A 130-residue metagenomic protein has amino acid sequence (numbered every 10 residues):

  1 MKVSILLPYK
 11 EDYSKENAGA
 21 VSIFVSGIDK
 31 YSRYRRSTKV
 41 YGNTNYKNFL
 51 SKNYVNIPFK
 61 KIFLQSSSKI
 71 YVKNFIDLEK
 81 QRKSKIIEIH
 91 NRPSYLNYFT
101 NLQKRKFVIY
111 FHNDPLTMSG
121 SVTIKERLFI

Functional and structural regions predicted by a protein language model:
M1-S4: Extreme N-terminal starter segment of soluble prokaryotic enzymes
L6-K15, I23-S67: N-terminal strand-loop element at the rim of the active site of nucleotide-sugar-dependent glycosyltransferases
P8, K15, I57, N101-R105 (+1 more regions): Acceptor-binding helix/loop patch of EC 2.4 sugar-transfer enzymes, predominantly nucleotide-sugar-dependent
G27, K73-K80, P115, S119-I130: Membrane-proximal helix-turn-helix segments that form the acceptor-binding/catalytic region of lipid-linked
R33-Y34, L78-K83, N101-Q103, I130: Flexible, charged surface loops at secondary-structure boundaries
Y46-L50, L96-N97, T117-S119: Short, charged/polar "capping" segments at the starts of alpha-helices and the immediately preceding loops
K61-I86, L96, L128: An amphipathic, basic-hydrophobic alpha-helix
I89-S94, F111: Short His-centered aromatic/hydrophobic patch
